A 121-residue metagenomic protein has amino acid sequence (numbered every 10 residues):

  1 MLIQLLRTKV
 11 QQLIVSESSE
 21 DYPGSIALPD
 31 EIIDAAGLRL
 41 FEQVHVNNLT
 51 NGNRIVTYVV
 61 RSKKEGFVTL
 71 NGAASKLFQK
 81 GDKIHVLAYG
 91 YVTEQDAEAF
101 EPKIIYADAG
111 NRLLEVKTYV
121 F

Functional and structural regions predicted by a protein language model:
L5, V15-S16, E20-E98, A109-R112 (+1 more regions): Compact, glycine-rich, soluble single-domain proteins
E101-K103: Short, compact, well-ordered microdomains
K117-T118: Structure-specific DNA junction-binding interface
